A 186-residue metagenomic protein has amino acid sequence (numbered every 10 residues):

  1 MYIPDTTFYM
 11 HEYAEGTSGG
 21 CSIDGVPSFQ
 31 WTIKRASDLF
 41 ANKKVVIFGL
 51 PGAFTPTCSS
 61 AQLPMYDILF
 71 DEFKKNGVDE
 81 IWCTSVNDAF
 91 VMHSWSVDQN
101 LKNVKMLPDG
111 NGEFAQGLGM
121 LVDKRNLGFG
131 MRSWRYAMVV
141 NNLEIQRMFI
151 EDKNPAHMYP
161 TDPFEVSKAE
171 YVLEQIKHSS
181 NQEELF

Functional and structural regions predicted by a protein language model:
M1-F186: Chalcogenol-based redox active-site neighborhoods
